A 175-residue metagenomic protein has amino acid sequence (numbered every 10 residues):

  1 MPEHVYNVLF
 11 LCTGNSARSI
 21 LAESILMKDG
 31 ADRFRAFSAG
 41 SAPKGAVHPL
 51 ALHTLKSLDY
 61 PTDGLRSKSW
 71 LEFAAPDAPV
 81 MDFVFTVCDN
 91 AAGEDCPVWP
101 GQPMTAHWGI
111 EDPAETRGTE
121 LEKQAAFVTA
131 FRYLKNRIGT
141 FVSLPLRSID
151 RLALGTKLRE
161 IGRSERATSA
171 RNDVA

Functional and structural regions predicted by a protein language model:
M1-A175: Short polar/charged helix/loop
